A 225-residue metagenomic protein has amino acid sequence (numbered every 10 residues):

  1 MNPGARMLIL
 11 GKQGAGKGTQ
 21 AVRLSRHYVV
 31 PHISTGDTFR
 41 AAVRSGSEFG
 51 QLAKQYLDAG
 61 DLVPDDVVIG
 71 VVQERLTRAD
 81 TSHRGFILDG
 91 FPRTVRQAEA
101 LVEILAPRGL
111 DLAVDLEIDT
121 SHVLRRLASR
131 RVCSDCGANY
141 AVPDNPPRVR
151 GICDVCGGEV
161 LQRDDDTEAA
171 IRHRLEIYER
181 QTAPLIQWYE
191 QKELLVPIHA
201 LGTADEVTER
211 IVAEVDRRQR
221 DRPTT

Functional and structural regions predicted by a protein language model:
M1-T225: Glycine-rich phosphate-binding loop of ATP-dependent small-molecule kinases
